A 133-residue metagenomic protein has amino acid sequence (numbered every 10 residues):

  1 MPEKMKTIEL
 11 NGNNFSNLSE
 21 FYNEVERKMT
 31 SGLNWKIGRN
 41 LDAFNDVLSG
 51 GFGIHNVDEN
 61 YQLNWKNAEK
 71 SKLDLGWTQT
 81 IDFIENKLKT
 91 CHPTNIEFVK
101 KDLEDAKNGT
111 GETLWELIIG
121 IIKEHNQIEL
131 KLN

Functional and structural regions predicted by a protein language model:
M1-W35, R39, A43, G50-N133: N-terminal intrinsically disordered, low-complexity segments enriched in P/E/S/T
